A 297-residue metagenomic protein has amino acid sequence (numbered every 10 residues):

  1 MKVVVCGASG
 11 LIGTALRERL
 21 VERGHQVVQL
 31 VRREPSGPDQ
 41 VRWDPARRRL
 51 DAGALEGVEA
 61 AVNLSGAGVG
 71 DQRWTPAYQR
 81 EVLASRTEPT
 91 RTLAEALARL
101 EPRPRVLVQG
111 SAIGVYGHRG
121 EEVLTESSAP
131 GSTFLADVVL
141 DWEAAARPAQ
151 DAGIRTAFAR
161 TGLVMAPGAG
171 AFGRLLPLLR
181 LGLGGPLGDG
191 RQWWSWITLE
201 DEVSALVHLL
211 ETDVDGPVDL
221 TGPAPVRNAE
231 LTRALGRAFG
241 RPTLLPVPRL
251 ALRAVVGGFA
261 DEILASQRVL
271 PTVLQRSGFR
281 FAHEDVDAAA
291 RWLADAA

Functional and structural regions predicted by a protein language model:
V3-R23: N-terminal Rossmann NAD(P)H-binding glycine-rich loop of SDR-like oxidoreductase domains
P35, D39-P89: NAD(P)H-binding glycine-rich loop region in Rossmannoid oxidoreductase-like domains and their noncatalytic homologs
E81, R91-T133: Conserved Rossmann-fold NAD(P)-dependent oxidoreductase catalytic core, especially the SDR/UDP-sugar
S111, A144-P167: Conserved beta-loop-beta element that borders a ligand/cofactor-binding pocket
L140, A152-I154, M165-R174, H208-V218: Glycine/proline-rich active-site loop of Rossmann-fold NAD(P)-dependent oxidoreductases
L176-G184, Q192-V226: Alpha-helical substrate-binding/gating segment
E211-G258, R291-A297: Mid/C-terminal beta-alpha module of Rossmann-like enzyme folds, strongest in SDR-family dehydrogenases/epimerases
D261-A297: C-terminal amphipathic/interface module of NAD(P)-dependent oxidoreductases and related NAD-binding regulators
